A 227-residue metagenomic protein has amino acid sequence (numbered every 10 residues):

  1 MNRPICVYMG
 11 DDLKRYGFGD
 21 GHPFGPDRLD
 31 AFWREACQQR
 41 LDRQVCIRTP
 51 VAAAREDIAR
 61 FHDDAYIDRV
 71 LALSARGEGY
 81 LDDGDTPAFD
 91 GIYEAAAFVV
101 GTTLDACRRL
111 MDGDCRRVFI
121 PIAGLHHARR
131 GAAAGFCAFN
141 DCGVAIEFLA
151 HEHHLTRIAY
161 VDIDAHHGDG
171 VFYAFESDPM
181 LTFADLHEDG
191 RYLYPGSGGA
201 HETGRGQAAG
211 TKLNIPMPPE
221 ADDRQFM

Functional and structural regions predicted by a protein language model:
M1-M227: HDAC/HDAC-like amidohydrolase catalytic core signature
